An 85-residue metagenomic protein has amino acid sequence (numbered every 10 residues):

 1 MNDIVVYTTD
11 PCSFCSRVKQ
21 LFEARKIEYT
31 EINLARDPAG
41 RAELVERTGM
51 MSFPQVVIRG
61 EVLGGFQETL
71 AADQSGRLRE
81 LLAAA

Functional and structural regions predicted by a protein language model:
M1-E28: Local sequence-structure signature of Cys/Sec-based thiol-disulfide redox active-site neighborhoods
C15, P38, A72: Loop/helix-junction capping segments adjacent to catalytic residues or to phosphate/diphosphate-binding pockets
K19-F22, E46, T69-A72: Short, glycine/charged-enriched secondary-structure capping and boundary segments
N33-M51, R77, L81-A85: Thioredoxin-like thiol-disulfide oxidoreductase module
T48-V57, Q67: Structural micro-motif
I58-A84: Non-catalytic, surface beta->alpha helical segment in thiol-disulfide oxidoreductase systems
